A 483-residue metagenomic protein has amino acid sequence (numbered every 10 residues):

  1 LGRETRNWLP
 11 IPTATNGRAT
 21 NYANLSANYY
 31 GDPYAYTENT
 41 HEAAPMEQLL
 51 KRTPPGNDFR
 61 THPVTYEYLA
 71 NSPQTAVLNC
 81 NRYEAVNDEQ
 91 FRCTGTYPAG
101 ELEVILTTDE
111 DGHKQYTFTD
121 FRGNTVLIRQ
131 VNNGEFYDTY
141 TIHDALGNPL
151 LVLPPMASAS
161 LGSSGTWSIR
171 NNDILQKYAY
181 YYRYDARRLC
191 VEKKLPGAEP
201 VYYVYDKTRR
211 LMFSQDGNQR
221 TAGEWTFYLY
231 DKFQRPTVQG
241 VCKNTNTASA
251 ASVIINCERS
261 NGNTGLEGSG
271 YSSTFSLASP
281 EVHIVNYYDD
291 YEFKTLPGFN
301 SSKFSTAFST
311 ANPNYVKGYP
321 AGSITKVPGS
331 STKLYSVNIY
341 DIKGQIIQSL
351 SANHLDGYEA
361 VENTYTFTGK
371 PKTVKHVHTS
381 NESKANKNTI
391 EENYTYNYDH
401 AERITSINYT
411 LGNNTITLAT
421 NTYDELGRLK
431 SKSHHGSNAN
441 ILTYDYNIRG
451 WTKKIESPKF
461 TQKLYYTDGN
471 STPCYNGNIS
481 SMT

Functional and structural regions predicted by a protein language model:
L1-T483: Beta-strand elements of repeat-based all-beta scaffolds
